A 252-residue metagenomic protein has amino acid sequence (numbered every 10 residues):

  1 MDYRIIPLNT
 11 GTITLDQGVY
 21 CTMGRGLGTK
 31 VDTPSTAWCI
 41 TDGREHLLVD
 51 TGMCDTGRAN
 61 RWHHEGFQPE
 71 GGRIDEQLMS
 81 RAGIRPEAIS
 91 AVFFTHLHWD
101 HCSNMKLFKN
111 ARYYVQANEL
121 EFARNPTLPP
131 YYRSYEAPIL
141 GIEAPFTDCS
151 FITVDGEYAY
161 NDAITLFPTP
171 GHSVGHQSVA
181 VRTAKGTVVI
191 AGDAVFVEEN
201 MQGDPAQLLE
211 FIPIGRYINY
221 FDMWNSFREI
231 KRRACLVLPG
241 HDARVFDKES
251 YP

Functional and structural regions predicted by a protein language model:
R4-P7, A37-T41, D155-A184: Core dinuclear metal-dependent hydrolase active-site scaffold
T12-Q77, S178-G192: Conserved beta-strand hairpin/beta-sheet module of binuclear metal-dependent hydrolase folds, prominently
T51-M53, L97, E119, H172-S173 (+2 more regions): Active-site metal-binding loops of divalent metal-dependent hydrolases
N60-R61, S134-A137, Q207-G215: Short glycine/proline- and acidic residue-enriched helix-loop micro-motifs that form flexible lids or anion-recognition
H64-V115: Active-site metal-binding motif and surrounding structural segment of the metallo-beta-lactamase
Q68-Q77, K185-P252: Cap/insert and terminal regions of metallo-dependent hydrolase folds
G71-R73, L78-I84, A88, A117-P168 (+2 more regions): Metallo-beta-lactamase
R112-A117, I190-G192: Short hydrophobic/aromatic-enriched beta-strand-loop microsegments
